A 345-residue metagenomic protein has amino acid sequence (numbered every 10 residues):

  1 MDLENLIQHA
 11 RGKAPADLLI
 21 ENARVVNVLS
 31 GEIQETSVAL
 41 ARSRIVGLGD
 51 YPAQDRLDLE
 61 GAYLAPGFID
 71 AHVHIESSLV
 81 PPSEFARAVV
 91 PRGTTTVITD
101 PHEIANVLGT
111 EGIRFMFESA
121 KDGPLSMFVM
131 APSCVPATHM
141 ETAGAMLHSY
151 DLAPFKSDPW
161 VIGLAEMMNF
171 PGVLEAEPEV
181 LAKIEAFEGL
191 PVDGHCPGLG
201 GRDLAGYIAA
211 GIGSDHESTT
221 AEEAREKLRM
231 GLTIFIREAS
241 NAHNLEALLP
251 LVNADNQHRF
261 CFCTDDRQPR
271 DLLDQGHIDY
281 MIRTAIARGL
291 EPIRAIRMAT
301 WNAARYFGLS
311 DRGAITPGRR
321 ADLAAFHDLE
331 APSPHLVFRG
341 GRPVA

Functional and structural regions predicted by a protein language model:
M1-G67: Histidine-rich, glycine-flanked metal-binding segment
L3-H9, A86-P191, D255: Divalent-metal coordination cores built from histidine and acidic residues
A23, V38, S43, G61 (+10 more regions): Divalent metal-coordination and catalytic microenvironments
A62-F85: Di-metal (Zn2+ and/or Mg2+/Mn2+) metal-binding site signature of metallo-dependent hydrolases with the MBL/beta-CASP
P101-I104, P132-C134, N169, P197-G198 (+3 more regions): Short, ordered loop/turn segments at secondary-structure junctions
M146-A165, G172-I236, A242-C263, L273-A287 (+1 more regions): Histidine/acidic residue-rich metal-binding segments in metalloenzymes
L251-L329, F338: His/Asp/Glu-enriched, well-ordered alpha-helical/loop segment that forms or immediately abuts the divalent-metal
A331-A345: Conserved nucleotide-binding/hydrolysis modules and their immediate coupling elements across P-loop/ASCE NTPase motors
